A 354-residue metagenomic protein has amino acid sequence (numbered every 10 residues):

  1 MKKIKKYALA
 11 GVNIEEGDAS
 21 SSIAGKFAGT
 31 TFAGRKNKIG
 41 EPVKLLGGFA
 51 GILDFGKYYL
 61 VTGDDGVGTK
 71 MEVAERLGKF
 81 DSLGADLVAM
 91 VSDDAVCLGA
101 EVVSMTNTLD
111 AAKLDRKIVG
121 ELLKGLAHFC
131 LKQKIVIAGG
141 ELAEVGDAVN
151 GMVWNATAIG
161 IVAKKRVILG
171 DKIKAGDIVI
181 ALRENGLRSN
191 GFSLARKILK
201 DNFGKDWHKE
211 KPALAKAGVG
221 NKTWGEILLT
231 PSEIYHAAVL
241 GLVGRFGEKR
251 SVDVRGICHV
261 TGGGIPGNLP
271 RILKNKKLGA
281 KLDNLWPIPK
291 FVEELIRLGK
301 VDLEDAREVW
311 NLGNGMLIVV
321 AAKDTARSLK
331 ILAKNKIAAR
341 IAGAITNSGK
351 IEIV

Functional and structural regions predicted by a protein language model:
K2-A10, I118-V136, V145, V149-M152 (+3 more regions): Glycine-/charge-enriched secondary-structure boundary and capping motifs
K2-G34: N-terminal amphipathic/basic leader segments beginning at the initiator methionine
N13, D65, G176, H259 (+1 more regions): Residue-level signature of catalytic and energy-coupling elements of molecular machines, predominantly ATP/GTP-dependent
G17, V67-K70, A163-R166, L187-S189 (+3 more regions): Short, acidic Gly/Pro/Ser/Thr-rich loop/turn segments
S20, A24, V91-S92, A195-I198 (+4 more regions): Buried hydrophobic packing segments
K26-N185: Glycine-rich phosphate/pyrophosphate-binding loop regions near the starts of catalytic domains
R166-A215, G220, W224-G225, P266: Short, acidic (Asp/Glu-rich) active-site segment that either coordinates a divalent metal cofactor
